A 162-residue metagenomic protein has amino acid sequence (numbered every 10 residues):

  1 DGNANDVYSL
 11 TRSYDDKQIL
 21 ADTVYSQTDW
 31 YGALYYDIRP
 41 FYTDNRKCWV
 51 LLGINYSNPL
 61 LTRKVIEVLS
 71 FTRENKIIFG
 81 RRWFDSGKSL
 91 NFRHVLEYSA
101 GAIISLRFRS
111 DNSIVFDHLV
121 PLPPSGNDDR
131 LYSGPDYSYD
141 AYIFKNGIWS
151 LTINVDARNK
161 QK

Functional and structural regions predicted by a protein language model:
D1, V65-K76, R130-N146: Beta-propeller blade signature
G2-P40: Short N-terminal edge-element motif at the start of the domain
D6-D15, I78-G87, L151-A157: Beta-propeller fold detector
Q27-T28, Y56-L61, D128-S133: Short consensus segments that form the blades of beta-propeller domains, in both extracellular/periplasmic
Y36-P40, I78-A141: Short aromatic loop motif centered on NTY/YTY
K47-N55, N112-H118: Short beta-strand elements that form the blades of beta-propeller/WD-repeat-like and other beta-sheet-rich scaffold
W49-V50, I54-S99: Short helix-loop boundary/capping segments
D140, G147, T152-K162: Gram-negative outer-membrane assembly/targeting C-terminal domains
